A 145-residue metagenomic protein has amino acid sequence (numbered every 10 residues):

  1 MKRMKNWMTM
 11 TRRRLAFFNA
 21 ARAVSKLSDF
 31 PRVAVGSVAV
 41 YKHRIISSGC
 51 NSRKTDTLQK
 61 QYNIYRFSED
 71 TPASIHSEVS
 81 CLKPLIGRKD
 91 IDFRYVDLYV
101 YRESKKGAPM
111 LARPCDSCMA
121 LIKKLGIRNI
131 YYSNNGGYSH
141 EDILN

Functional and structural regions predicted by a protein language model:
M1-N145: Zinc-dependent deaminase catalytic domain
